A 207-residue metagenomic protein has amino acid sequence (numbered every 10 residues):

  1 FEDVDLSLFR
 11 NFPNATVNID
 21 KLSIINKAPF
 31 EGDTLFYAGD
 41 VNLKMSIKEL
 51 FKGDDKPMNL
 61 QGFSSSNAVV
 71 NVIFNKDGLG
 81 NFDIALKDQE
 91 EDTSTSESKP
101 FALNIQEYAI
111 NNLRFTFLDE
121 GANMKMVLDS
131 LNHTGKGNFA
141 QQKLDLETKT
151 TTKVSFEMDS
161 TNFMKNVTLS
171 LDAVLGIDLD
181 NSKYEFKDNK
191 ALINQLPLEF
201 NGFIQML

Functional and structural regions predicted by a protein language model:
F1-N14: Short extracytoplasmic
D5-L6, I24, K52, S96-E97 (+2 more regions): Hydrophobic alpha-helical segments, principally membrane-spanning helices and signal/leader peptides
P13-T16, D20-Q141, F200-L207: Secondary-structure transition motifs
D54-D55, Q106, F117-L207: Interface amphipathic segments
